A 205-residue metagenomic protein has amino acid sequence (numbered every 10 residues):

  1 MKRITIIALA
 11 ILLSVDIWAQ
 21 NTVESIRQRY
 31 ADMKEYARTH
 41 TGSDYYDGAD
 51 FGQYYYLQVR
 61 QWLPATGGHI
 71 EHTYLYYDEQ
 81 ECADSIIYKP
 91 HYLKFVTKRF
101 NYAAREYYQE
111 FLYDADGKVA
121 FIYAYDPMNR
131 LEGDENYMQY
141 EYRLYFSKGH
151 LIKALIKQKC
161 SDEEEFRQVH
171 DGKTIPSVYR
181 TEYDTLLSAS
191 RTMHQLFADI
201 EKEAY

Functional and structural regions predicted by a protein language model:
M1-V15: Sec-dependent N-terminal signal peptides
Q20-Y205: Buried hydrophobic residues that stabilize the cores of well-folded domains
